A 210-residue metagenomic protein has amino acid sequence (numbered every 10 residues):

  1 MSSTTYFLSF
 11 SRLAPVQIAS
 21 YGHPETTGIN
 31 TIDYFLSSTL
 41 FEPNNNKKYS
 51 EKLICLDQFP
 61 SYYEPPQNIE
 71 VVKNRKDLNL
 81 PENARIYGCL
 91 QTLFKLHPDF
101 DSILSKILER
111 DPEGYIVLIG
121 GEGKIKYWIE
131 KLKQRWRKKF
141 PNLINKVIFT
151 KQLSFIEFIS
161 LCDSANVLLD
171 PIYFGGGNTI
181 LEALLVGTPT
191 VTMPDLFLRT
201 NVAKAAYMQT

Functional and structural regions predicted by a protein language model:
S2-S3, H23-T27, L96: A short, histidine- and acid-enriched strand-loop-helix "catalytic/donor-clamping" loop that lines the nucleotide-sugar
T4, E157-F158, T179: Short acidic active-site motifs
T5-H23, S37-T39, L181-P194, T210: A short, gly/pro- and small-residue-rich
S11-R75: Active-site-proximal region of nucleotide-activated glycan assembly enzymes, centered on histidine/acidic-rich loops
V16, D33-Y34, K52-L53, I86-Y87 (+4 more regions): Beta-sheet entry/capping signal
Q58-S154, C162-D163: Conserved catalytic-core segment of nucleotide-activated headgroup transferases in glycan assembly
C162-D163, V167, P171-T210: Catalytic binding pocket for nucleotide-activated donors in carbohydrate/polymer assembly enzymes
